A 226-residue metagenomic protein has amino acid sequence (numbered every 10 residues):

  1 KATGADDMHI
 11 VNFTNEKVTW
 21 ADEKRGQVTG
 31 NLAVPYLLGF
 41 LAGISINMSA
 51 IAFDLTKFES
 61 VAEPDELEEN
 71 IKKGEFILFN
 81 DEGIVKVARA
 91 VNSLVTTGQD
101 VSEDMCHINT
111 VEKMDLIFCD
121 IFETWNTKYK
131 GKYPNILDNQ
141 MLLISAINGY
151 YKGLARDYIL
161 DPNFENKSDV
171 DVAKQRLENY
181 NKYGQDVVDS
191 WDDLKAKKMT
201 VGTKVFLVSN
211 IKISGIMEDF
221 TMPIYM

Functional and structural regions predicted by a protein language model:
K1-T127, P162-E178: A glycine- and small-residue-enriched flexible loop/hinge signal that marks low-structured segments
R25, K152, S214: Residue-level marker of positions within ordered structural domains that often coincide with functionally constrained
S102, G131-K132, L194: Residue-level detector of alpha-helix boundaries and kinks
M105-N109, N135, N139, K197: Catalytic cores of large soluble enzymes that bind and process phosphate-bearing ligands
N109-G131, N210-M226: Flexible, glycine/threonine- and acidic-rich loop/arm segments that mediate assembly and lattice contacts in viral
K128-N181: Extended, compositionally biased non-globular segments
N181-M226: C-terminal edge-of-domain segments
